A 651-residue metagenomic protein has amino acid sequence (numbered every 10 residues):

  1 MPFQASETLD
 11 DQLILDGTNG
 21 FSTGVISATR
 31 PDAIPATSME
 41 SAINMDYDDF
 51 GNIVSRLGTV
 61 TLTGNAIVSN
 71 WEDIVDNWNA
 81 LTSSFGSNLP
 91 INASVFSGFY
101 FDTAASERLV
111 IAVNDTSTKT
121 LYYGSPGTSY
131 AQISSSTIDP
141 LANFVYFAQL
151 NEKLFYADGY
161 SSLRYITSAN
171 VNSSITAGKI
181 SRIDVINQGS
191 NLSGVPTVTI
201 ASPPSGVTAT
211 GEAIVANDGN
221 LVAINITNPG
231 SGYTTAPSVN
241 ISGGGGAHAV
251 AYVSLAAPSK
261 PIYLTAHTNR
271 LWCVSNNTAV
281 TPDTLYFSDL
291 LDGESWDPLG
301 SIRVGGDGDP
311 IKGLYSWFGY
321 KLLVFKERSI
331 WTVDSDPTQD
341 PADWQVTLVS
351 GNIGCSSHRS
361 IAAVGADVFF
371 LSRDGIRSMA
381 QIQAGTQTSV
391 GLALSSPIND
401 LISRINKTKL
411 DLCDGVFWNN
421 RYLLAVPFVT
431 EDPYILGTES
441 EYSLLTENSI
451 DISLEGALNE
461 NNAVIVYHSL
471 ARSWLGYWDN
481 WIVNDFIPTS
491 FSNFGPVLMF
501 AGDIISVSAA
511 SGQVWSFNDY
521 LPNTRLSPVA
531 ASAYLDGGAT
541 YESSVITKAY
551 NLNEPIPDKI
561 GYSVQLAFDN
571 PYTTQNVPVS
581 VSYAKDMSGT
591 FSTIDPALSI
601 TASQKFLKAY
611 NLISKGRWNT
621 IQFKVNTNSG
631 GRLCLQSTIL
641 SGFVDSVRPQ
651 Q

Functional and structural regions predicted by a protein language model:
M1-A131, T137-F155, I353-S356, A363-D367 (+1 more regions): Beta-sheet repeat architectures centered on beta-propellers
S83, N88-I91, A131-L141, S174 (+2 more regions): Beta-propeller and closely related beta-pinwheel folds
Y123-G124, I166, A201, S242 (+6 more regions): Predominantly extracellular/luminal cell-surface or secreted proteins
P126-G127, D158-Y160, I166-A169, D218 (+4 more regions): Acidic/polar residues in short coil/turn loops that connect beta-strands within repeat-based beta-sheet scaffolds
A142-S174: Hydrophobic or amphipathic alpha-helical targeting/insertion segments
V171-I180, E431-T438: Long, compositionally biased low-complexity repeat segments characteristic of intrinsically disordered regions
S173-L255: Conserved, function-critical positions that sit in or immediately flank catalytic and ligand-binding motifs
R182, I224, P261-Y263, N493: Extracellular glycan-recognition/adhesion modules and their associated mucin-like linkers
